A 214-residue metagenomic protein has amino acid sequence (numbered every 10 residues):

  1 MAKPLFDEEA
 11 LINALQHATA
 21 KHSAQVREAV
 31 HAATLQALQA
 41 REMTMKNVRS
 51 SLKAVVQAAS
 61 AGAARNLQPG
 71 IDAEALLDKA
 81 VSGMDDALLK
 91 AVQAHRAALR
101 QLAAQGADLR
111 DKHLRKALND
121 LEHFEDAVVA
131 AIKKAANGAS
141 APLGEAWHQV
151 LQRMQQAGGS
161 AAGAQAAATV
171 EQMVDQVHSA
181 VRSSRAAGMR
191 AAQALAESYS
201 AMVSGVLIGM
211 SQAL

Functional and structural regions predicted by a protein language model:
P4-D7, L11-L214: Extended, low-complexity, charged alpha-helical tracts that assemble into coiled-coils or amphipathic helices used
